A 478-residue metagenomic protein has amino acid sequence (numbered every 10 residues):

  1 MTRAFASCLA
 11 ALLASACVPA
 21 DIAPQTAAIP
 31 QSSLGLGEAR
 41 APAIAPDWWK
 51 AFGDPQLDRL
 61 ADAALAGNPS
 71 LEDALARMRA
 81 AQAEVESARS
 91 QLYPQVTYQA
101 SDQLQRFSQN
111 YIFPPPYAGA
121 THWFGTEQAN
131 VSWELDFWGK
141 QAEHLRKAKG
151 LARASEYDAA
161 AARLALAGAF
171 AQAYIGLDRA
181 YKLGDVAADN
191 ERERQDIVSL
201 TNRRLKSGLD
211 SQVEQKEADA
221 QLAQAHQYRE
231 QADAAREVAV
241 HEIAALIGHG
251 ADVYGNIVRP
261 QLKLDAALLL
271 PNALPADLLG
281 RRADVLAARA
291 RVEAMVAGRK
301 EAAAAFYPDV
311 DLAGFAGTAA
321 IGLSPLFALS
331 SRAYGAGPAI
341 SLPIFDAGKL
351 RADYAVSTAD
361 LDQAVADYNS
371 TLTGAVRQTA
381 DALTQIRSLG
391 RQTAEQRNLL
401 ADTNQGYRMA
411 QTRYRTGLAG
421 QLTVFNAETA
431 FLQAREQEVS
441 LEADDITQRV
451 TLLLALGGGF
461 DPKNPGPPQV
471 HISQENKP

Functional and structural regions predicted by a protein language model:
T2-A66, G125, K149, D233-G280 (+2 more regions): Terminal intrinsically disordered/low-complexity segments used for targeting and assembly
V18-A169, V310-G314, I344-Y354: Short flexible linkers and secondary-structure junctions
A43-F52, S101-N130, V253-P271, K300 (+2 more regions): Small/polar, glycine/serine/threonine/aspartate-rich low-complexity segments that form flexible
A61, T126-N130, Y174, P275 (+2 more regions): Membrane-embedded beta-strand positions in outer-membrane beta-barrel channels/transporters
E72-D73, R89-S90, L135-R163, V213 (+6 more regions): Sec/SRP-type N-terminal targeting helices
Q141, G150, Y157-L274, Q385 (+5 more regions): Periplasmic alpha-helical coiled-coil/stalk elements that build and connect Gram-negative outer-membrane
L205-L209, Y414-L418, A455-G459: A short glycine-centered flexible hinge/capping loop motif at secondary-structure junctions
